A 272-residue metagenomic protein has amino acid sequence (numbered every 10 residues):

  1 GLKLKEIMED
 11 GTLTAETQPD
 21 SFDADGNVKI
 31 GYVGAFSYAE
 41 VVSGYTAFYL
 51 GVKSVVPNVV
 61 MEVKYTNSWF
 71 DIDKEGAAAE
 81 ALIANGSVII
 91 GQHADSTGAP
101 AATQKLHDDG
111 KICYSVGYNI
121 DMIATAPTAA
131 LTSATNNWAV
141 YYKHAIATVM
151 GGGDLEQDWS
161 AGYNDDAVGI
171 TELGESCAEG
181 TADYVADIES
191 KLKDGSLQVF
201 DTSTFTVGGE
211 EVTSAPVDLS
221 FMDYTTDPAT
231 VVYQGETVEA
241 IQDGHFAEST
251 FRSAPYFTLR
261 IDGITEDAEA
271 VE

Functional and structural regions predicted by a protein language model:
G1-E272: A residue-level marker of the well-folded mature domains of exported/periplasmic proteins
